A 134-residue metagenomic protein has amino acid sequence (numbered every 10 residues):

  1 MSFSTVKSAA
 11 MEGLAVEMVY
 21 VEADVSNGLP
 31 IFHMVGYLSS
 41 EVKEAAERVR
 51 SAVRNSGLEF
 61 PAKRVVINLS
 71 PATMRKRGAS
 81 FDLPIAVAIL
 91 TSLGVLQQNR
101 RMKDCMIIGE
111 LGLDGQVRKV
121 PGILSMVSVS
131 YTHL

Functional and structural regions predicted by a protein language model:
M1-L134: Peripheral, non-AAA+ core regions of ATP-driven protein-machinery
